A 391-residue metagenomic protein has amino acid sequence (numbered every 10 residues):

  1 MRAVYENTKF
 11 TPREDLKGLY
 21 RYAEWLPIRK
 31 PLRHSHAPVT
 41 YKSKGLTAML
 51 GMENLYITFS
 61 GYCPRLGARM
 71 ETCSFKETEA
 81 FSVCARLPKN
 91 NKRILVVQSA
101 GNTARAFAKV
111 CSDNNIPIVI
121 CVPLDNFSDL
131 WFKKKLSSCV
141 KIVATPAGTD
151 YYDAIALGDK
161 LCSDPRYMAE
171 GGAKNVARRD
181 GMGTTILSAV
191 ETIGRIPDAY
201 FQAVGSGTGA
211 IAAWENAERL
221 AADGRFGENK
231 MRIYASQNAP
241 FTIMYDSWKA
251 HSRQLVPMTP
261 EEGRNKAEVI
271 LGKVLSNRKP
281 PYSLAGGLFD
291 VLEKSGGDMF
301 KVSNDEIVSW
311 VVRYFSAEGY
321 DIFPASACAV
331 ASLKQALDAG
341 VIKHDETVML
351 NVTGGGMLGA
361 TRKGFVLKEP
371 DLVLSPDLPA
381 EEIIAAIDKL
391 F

Functional and structural regions predicted by a protein language model:
M1-F391: PLP-dependent amino-acid enzyme catalytic core
